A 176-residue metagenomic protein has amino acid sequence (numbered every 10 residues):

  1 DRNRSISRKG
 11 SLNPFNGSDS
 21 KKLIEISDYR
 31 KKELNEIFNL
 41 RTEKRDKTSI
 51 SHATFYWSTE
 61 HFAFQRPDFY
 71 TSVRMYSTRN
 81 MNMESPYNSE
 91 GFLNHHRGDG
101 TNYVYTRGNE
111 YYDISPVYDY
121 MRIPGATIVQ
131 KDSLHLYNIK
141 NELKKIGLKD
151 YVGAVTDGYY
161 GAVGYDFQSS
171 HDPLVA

Functional and structural regions predicted by a protein language model:
R2-A176: Catalytic and substrate-binding regions of extracellular carbohydrate-active enzymes, especially polysaccharide lyases
